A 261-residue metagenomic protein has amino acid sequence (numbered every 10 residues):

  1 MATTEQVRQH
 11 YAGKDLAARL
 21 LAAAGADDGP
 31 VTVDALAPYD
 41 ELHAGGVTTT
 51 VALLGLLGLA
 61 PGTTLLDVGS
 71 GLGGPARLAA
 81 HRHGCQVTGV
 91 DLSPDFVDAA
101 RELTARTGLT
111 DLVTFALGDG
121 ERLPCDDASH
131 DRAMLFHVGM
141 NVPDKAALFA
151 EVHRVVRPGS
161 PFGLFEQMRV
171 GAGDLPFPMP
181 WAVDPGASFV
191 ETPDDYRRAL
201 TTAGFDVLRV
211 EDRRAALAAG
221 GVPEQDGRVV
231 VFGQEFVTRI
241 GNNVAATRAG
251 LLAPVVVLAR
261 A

Functional and structural regions predicted by a protein language model:
M1-A23: N-terminal auxiliary segments of SAM/dcSAM-dependent transferases
H43-P61: Conserved alpha-helix/loop element of class I SAM-dependent methyltransferases that forms part of the SAM/SAH-binding
T64-V68, L72-R122: Class I SAM-dependent methyltransferase SAM/SAH-binding core
E121-R132: A short acidic, Gly/Pro-enriched loop at the edge of an enzyme's catalytic core that lines a small-molecule cofactor
R132-D144: A short SAM/SAH-binding and catalytic strip from SAM-dependent methyltransferases
A146-P161: A short glycine-rich, Lys/Arg-flanked "PGG" loop and its adjoining helix->strand segment in the class I
Q167-A187: Short, glycine-/aromatic-enriched active-site segment of Class I SAM-dependent methyltransferases
R209-A261: Conserved Class I S-adenosyl-L-methionine
